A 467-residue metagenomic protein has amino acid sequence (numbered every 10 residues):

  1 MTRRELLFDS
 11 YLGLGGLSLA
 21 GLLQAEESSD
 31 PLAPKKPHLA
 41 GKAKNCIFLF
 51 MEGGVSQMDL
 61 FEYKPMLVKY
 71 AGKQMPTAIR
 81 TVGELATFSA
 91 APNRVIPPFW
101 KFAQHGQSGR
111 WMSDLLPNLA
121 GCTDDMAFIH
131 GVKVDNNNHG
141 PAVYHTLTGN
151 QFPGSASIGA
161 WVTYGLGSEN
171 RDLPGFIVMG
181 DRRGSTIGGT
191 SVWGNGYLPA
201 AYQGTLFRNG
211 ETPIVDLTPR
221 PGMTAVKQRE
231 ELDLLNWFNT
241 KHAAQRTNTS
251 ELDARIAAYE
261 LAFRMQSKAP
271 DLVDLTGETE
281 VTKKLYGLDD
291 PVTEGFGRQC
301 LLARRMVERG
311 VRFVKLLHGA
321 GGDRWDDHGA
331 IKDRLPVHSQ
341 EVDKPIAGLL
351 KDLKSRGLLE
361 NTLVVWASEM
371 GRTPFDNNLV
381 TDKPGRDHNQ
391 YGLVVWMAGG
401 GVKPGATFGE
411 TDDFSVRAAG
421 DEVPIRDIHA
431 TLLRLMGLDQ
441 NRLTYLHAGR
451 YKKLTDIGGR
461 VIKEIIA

Functional and structural regions predicted by a protein language model:
M1-A467: Ligand-binding pockets and gating/stacking loops
